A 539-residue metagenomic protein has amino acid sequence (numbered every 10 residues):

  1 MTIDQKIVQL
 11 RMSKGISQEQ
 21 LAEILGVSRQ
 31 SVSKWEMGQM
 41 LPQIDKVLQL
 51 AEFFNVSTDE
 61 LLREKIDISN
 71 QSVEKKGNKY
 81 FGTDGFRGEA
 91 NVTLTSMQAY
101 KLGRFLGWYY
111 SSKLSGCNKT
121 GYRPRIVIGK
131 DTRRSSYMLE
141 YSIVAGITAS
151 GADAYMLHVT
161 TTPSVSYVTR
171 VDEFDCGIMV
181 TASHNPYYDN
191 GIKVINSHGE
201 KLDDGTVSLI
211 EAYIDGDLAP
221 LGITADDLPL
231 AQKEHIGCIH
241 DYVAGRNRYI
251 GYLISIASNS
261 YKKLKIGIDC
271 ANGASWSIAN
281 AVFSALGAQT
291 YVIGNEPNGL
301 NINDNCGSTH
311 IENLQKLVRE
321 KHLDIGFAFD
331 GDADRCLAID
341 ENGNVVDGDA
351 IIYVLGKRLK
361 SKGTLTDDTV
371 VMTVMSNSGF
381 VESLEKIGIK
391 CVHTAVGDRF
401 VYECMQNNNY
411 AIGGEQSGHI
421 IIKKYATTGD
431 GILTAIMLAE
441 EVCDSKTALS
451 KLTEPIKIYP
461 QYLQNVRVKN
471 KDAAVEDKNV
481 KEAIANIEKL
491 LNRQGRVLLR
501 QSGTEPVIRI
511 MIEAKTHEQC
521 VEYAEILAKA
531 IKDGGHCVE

Functional and structural regions predicted by a protein language model:
M1-S13: A short, Lys/Arg-rich alpha-helix, primarily the initiator
G15-K34: Short alpha-helical DNA-recognition segment
Q43-E60: DNA major-groove recognition helix of helix-turn-helix/homeodomain DNA-binding modules
S69-A145, A149-S150, I239-I266, D472 (+1 more regions): An N-terminal, well-structured beta->alpha segment
E89, S115, N190-R319: Gly/Ser/Thr-enriched, mixed-charge loops and adjacent short helices that form phosphate/oxyanion-binding elements
S115-G116, R125-D189, A281-I339: N-terminal small/polar loop signature for handling phosphorylated ligands or for N-terminal nucleophile
L157, A212-I250, E341-G414, I421-I422: Proline/glycine-rich low-complexity loops and linkers
I325, K362-E539: Phosphate-binding and adjacent anionic-ligand microenvironments
